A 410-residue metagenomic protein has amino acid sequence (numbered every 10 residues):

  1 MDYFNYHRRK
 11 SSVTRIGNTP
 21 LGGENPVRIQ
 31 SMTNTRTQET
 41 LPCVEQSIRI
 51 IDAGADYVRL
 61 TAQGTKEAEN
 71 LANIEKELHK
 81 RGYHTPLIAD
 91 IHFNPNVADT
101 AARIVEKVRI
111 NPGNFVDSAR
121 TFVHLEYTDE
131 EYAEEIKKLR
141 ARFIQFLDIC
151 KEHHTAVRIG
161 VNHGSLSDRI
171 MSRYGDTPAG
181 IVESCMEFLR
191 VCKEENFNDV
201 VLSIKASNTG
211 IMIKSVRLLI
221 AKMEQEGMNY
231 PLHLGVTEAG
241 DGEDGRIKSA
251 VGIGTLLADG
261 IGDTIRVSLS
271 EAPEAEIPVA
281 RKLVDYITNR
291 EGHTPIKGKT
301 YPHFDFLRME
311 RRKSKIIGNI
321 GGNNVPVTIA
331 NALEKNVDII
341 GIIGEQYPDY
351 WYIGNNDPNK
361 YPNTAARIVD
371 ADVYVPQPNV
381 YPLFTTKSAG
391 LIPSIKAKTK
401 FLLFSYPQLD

Functional and structural regions predicted by a protein language model:
M1-M32, L147, K151-H153, N289-D338: N-terminal amphipathic alpha-helix/helix-capping segment at the start of soluble metabolic enzymes
G23-P42, T61, T85-N94, R169-V182 (+3 more regions): Active-site mouth loops of central-metabolism enzymes
V27-T33, V58-L60, T85-I91, V108-I110 (+8 more regions): Hydrophobic faces of well-ordered beta-strands that scaffold small-molecule active sites in alpha/beta enzyme cores
N34, G54-L78, P112-E134, V200-T209 (+1 more regions): Glycine-rich, proline-tolerant flexible connector loops at the mouths of alpha/beta enzymes
A62-I104, K335-I340, N356-P362, A371-Q377 (+1 more regions): N-terminal active-site wall of soluble small-molecule enzyme domains
T65-A89, K137-H154, L219-M228, N289 (+1 more regions): Alpha-helix-loop-beta-strand connector modules within alpha/beta enzyme cores
H84-V123, D129-I149, H154: Hydrophobic or amphipathic alpha-helical targeting/insertion segments
E126-R140, I170-G321, A389-G390, I395-D410: Catalytic alpha/beta core domains of metabolic enzymes, predominantly
